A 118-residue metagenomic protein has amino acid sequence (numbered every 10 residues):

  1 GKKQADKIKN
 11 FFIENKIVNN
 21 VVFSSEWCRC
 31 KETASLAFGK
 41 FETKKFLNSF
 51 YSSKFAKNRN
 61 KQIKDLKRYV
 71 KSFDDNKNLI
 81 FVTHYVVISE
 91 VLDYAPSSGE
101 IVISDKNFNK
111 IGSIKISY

Functional and structural regions predicted by a protein language model:
G1-K45, F50-K54, Y94-N107, I111-Y118: Active-site-proximal alpha-helix that buttresses catalytic centers in soluble enzyme cores
F23-S24, K77-T83, V87: Beta-strand elements within well-structured catalytic alpha/beta cores of enzymes that handle phosphate/sulfate esters
C28, K64-D65: Alpha-helical scaffolding within the catalytic cores of extracellular/periplasmic polymer-degrading hydrolases
A56-I63: Short, surface-exposed amphipathic charged segments that create phosphate/polyanion-binding patches used for binding
K71-K77: A short, structured loop/turn motif at beta-sheet edges
S89-L92: Extracytoplasmic/secreted cell-surface and envelope-processing proteins
